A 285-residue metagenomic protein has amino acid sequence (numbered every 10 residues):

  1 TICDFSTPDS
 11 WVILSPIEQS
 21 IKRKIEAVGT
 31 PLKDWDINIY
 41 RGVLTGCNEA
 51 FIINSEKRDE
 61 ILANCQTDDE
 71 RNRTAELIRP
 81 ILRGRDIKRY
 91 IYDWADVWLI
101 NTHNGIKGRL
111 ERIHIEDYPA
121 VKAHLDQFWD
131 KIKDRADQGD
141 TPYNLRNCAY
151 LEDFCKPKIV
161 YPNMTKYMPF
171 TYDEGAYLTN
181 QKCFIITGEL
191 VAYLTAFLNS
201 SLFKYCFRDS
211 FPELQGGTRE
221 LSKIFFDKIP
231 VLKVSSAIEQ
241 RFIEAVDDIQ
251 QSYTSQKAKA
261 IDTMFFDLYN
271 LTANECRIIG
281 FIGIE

Functional and structural regions predicted by a protein language model:
I2-A237: Polybasic, glycine- and aromatic-enriched phosphate-binding surface used to engage nucleic acids
T7, I21, V28-D36, A120 (+3 more regions): Non-catalytic DNA-recognition/assembly elements of restriction-modification systems
